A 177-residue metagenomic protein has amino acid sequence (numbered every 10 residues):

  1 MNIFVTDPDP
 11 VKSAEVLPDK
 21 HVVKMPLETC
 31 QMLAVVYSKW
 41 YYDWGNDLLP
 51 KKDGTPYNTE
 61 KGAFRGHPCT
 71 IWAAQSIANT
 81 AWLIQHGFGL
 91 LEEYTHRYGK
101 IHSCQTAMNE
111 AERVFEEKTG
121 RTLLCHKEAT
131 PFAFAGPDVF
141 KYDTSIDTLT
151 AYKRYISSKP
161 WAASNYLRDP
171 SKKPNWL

Functional and structural regions predicted by a protein language model:
M1-G66, T70-L177: Sequence termini and other peripheral, non-core segments
